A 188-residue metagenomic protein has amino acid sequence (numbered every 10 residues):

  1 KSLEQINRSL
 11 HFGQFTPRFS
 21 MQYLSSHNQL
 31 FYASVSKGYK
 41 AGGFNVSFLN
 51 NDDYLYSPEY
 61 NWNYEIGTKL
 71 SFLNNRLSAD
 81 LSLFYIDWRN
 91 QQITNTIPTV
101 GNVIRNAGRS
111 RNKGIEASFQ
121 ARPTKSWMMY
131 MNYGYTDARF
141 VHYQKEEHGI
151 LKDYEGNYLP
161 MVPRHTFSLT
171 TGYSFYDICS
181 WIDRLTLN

Functional and structural regions predicted by a protein language model:
K1-S26: Signature of Gram-negative outer-membrane beta-barrel scaffolds
S2-Q5, V46-D52, P98-V103, G149-N157: Extracytoplasmic loops and strand-loop junctions of Gram-negative outer membrane beta-barrel proteins
L3-H11, Y54-P58, I104-R109, L159: Outer-membrane beta-barrel proteins
F12-F15, N61-N63, S110-N112, R164-T166: Membrane-spanning beta-strands of outer-membrane beta-barrel proteins
L24, L30-S36, S57-K113, R122 (+2 more regions): Membrane-embedded beta-barrel scaffold of Gram-negative outer-membrane proteins
G38-K40: Acidic glycine-/aspartate-rich tracts in secreted/extracellular proteins
G43-F44, L77-D80, N90-Q92, C179-R184: Extended hydrophobic-aromatic, low-complexity segments
Y85-D87, R105-N188: Gram-negative outer-membrane beta-barrel transporters
